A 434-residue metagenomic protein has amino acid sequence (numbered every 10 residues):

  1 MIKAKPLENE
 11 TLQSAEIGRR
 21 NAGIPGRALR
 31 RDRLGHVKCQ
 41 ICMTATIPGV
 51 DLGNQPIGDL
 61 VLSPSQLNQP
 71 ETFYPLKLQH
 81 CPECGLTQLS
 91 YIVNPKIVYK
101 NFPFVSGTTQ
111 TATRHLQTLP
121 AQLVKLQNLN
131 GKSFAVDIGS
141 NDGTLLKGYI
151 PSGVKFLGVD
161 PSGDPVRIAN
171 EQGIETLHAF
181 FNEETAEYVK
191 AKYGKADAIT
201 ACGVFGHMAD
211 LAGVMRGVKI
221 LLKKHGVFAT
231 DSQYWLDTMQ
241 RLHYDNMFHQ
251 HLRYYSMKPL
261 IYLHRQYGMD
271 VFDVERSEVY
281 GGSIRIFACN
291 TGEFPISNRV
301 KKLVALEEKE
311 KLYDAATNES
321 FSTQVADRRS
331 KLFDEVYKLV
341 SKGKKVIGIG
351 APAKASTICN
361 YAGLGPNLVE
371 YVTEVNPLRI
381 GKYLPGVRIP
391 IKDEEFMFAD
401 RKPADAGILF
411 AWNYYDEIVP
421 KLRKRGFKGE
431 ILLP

Functional and structural regions predicted by a protein language model:
P25-T111, E275: N-terminal juxtadomain amphipathic helix that follows a signal peptide/anchor or precedes a small N-terminal auxiliary
E71-I168, L177, H243, F248 (+2 more regions): Extended interfacial segments that mediate partner engagement and assembly in macromolecular machines
G173-A186, P390-K392: Conserved SAM-binding strand-loop segment of SAM-dependent methyltransferases
T200: A conserved beta-strand element that flanks and buttresses the S-adenosyl-L-methionine
A212-V227: A short glycine-rich, Lys/Arg-flanked "PGG" loop and its adjoining helix->strand segment in the class I
H225-Q233, E430-L433: Conserved beta-strand signature within the Rossmann-like core of class I S-adenosyl-L-methionine
F228-R253, M257-L260, H264: Short, glycine-/aromatic-enriched active-site segment of Class I SAM-dependent methyltransferases
G281-Q324, R328: Flexible, glycine-/basic-rich loop-and-beta segments that form/coincide with the SAM-dependent methyltransferase
